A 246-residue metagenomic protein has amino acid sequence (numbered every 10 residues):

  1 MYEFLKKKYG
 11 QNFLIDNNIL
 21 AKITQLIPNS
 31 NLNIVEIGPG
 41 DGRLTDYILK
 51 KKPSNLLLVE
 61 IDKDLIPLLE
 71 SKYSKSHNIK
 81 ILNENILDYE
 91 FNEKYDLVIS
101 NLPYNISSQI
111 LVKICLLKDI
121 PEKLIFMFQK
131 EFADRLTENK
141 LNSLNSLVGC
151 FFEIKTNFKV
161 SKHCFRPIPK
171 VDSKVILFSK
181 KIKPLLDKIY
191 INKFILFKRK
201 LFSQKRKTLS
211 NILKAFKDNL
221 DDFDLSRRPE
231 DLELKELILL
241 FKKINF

Functional and structural regions predicted by a protein language model:
M1-L196, L239-K242: Catalytic cores of RNA-modifying enzymes
C115, K214, N245: Short, locally clustered residues in the helix-turn-helix/winged-helix DNA-binding domain
K198-L213: Pseudouridine synthase
R206-K207, K217-F246: Conserved Class I S-adenosyl-L-methionine
